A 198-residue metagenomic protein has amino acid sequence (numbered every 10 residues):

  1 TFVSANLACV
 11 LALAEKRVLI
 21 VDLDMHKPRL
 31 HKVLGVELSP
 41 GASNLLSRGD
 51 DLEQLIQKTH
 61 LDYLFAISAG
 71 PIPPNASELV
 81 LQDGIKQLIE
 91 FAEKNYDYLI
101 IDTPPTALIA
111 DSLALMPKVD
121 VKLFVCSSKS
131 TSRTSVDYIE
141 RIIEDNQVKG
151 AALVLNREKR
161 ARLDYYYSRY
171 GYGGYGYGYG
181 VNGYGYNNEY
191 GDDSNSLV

Functional and structural regions predicted by a protein language model:
T1-V198: P-loop NTP-binding module
